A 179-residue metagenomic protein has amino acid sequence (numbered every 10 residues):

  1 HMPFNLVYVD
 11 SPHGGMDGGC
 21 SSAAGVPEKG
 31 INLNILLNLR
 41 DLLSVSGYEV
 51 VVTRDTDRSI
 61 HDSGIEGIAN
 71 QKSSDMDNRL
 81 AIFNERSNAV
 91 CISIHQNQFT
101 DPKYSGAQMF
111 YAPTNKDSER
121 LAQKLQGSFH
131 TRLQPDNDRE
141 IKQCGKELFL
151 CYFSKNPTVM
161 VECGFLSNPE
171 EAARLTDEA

Functional and structural regions predicted by a protein language model:
H1-A107, Y111-R120: Catalytic-core regions of hydrolytic enzymes
M16-A23, N70, L133-I141, P157 (+2 more regions): Peptidoglycan cell-wall recognition and remodeling modules
L39-V50, R132, F149-N156: A structural motif corresponding to the C-terminal end of an alpha-helix and its immediate exit/capping segment
L80-N88, Q126-S128, F165-E178: Short, surface-exposed, charge-dense and proline/glycine-enriched linear segments
S93, T100, R139-A179: Active-site-adjacent mobile loop/cap segments within catalytic or ligand-binding domains
D117-Q143: Active-site-adjacent substrate-binding region of metalloamidase/peptidase-like peptide-processing proteins
